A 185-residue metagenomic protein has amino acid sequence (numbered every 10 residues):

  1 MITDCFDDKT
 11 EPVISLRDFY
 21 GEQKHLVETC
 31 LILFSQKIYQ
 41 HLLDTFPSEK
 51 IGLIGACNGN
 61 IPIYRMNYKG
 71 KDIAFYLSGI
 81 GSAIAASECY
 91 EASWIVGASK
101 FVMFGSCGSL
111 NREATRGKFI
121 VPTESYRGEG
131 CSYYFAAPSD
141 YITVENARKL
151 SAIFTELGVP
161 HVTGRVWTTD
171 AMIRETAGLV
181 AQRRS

Functional and structural regions predicted by a protein language model:
M1-K149: Metabolite-binding pocket within alpha/beta catalytic cores that recognizes anionic/polar moieties
D140-S185: Active-site rim beta-loop-alpha module in soluble metabolic enzymes
